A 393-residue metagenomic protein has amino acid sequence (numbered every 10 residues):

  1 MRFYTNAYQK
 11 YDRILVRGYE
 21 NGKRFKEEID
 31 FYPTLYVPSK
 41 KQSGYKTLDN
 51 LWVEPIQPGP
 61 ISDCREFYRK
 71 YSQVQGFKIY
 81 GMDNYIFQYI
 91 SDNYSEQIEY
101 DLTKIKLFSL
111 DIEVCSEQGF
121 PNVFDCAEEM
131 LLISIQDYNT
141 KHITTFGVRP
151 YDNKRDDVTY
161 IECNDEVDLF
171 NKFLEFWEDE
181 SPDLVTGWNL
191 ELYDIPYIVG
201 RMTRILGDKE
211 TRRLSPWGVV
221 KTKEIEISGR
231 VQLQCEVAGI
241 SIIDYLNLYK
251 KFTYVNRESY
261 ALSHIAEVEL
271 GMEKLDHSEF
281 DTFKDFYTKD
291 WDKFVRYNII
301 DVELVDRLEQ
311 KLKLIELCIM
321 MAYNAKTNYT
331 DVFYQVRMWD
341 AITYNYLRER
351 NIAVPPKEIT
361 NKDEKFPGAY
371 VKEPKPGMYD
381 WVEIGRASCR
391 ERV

Functional and structural regions predicted by a protein language model:
M1-D83, R204-E236, D276-H277, F294 (+5 more regions): Non-catalytic nucleic-acid-binding interfaces of large nucleic-acid enzymes and RNP effectors
F3-Q9, I14-K46, I86, N93-L184: Conserved RNase H-like, two-metal-ion catalytic cores of nucleic-acid enzymes
E99-Q118, L214-C235, Y344-K362: Extended, Lys/Arg-enriched charged tracts that mediate electrostatic binding to polyanionic substrates
I143-T145, D152-Y160, N164, S181 (+4 more regions): Active-site-proximal helix-loop-helix substrate-binding element of RNase H-like nuclease domains
P182-L190, M321: Short glycine-rich phosphate-binding loop at a beta-alpha junction
D194-R204, S388-R392: Short active-site loop/helix that positions an aromatic residue
D281-I384, S388-R392: Common nucleic-acid-contacting/processivity interface regions adjacent to the catalytic cores of nucleic-acid enzymes
